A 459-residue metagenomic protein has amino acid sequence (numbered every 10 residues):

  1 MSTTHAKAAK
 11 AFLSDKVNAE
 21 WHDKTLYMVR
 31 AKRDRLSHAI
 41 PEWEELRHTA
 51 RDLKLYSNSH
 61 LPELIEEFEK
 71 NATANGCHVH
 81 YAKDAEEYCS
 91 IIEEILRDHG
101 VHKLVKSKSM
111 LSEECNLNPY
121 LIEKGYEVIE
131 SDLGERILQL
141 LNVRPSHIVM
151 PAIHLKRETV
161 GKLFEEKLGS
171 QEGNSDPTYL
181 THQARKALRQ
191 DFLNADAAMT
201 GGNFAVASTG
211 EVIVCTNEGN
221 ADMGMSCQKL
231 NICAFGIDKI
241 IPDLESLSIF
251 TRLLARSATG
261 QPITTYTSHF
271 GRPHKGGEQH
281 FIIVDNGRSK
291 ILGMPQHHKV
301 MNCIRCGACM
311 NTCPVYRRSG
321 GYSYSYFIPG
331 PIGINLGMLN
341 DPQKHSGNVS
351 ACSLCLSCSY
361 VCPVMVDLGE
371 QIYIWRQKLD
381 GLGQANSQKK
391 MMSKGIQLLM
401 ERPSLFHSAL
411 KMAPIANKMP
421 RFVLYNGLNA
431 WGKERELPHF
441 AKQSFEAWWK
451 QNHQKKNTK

Functional and structural regions predicted by a protein language model:
M1-Q296: The feature marks the mature, well-folded catalytic cores of soluble enzymes
M1-V29, A39, M392-K459: Intrinsic disorder at enzyme termini
D84, C309, D367-L368: Helix N-cap / loop-to-helix initiation motif
Y266, H274-V300, Y316-Y425, K433: Ferredoxin-type iron-sulfur electron-transfer modules in oxidoreductases and energy-metabolism complexes
C303: Short Cys/His-rich zinc-binding micro-motifs
C306-M310, C355: Extended amphipathic alpha-helical segments enriched in small hydrophobics
